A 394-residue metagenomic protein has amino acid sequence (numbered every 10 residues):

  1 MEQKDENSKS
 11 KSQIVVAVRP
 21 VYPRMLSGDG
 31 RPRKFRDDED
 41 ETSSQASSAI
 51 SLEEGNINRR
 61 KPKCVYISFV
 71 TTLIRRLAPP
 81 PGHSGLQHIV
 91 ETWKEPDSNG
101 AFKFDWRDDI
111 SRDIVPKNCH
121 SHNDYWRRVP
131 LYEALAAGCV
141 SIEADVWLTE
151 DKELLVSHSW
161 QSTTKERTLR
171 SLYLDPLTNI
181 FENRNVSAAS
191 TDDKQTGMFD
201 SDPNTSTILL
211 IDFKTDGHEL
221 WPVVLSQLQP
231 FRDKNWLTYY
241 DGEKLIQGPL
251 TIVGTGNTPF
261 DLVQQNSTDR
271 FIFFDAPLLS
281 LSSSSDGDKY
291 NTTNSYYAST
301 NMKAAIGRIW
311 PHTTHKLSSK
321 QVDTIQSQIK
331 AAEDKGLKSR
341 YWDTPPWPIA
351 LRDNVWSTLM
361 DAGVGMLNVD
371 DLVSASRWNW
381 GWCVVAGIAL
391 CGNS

Functional and structural regions predicted by a protein language model:
E2-P116, D151-S394: Catalytic cores of phosphodiester-bond hydrolases, prominently lipid phosphodiesterases
R128: Glycine-rich phosphate-binding loop at the start of an alpha helix
L135-A136, M360: Non-catalytic positions within long, well-ordered alpha-helices that form the structural scaffold/packing of enzyme
L148: Short, glycine/acidic-enriched loop or turn micro-motifs at the edges of active sites
